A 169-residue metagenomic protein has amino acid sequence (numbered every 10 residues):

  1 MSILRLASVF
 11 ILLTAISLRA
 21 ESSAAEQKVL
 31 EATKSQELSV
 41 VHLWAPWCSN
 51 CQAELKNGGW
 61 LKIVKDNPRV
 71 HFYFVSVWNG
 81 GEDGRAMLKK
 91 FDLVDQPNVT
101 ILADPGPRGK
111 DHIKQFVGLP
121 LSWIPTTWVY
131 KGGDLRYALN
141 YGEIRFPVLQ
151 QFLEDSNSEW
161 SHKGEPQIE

Functional and structural regions predicted by a protein language model:
I3-A15: Sec-dependent N-terminal signal peptides
L13, S17-S35, N98-V99, D104: N-terminal "domain-start" segment that seeds a small globular fold
T33-S49: Short active-site neighborhood of thiol/selenol oxidoreductases, capturing the structured segment around
S35-S39, P68-H71, D95-N98: Loop/turn elements at helix/coil->beta-strand transitions in domains of secreted/extracellular proteins
A45-N50, V77-E82, P105-G109, L135 (+1 more regions): Solvent-exposed loop/turn segments at secondary-structure junctions within structured extracellular/periplasmic domains
A53-L93, P107-H112: Structural microenvironment flanking redox-active thiols in thiol-disulfide oxidoreductases
F91-W123: Short, internal strand/loop/helix patches that form the active-site neighborhood or redox-interaction surface
T126-E169: Thiol-/selenol-based redox modules, centered on thioredoxin-like and closely related oxidoreductase domains
